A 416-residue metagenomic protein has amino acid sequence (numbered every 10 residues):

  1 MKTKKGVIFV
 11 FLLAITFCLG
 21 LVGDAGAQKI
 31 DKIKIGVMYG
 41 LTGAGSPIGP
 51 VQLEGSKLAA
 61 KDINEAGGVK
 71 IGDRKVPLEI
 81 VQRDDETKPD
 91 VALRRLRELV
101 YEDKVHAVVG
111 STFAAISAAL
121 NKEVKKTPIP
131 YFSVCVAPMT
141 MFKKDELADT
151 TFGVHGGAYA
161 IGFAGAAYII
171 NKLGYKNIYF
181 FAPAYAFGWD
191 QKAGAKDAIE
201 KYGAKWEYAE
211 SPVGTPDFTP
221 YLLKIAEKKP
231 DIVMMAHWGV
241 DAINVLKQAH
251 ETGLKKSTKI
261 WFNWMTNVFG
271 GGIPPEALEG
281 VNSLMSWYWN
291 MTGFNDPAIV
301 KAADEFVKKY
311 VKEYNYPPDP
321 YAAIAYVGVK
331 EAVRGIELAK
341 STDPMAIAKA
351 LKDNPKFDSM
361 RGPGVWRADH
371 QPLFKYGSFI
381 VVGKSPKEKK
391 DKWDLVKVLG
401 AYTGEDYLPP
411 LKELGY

Functional and structural regions predicted by a protein language model:
M1-K34, K412-Y416: Short, low-complexity disordered leader/linker segments with a strong preference for bacterial N-terminal type II
Q28-I30, E54-I80, Y202-G203: Signal peptide-proximal N-terminal region of secreted/periplasmic/extracellular or secretory-lumen proteins
G36-K57, R83-P89, T112-F113, F181-D190 (+2 more regions): Extracytoplasmic "Venus flytrap"
V37, L99-T112, Y131-V134, Y179-A182 (+4 more regions): Periplasmic-binding protein-like
V81-H106, A167-N171, D217-K229, E251: Short, well-structured alpha-helical segments in soluble
D90, V105-E210, P216, K259-S283: Extracytoplasmic ligand/sensor domains, especially the bilobed periplasmic-binding protein
A249-Y326, L338, W393-G415: Extracellular/periplasmic periplasmic-binding protein-like sensory domains
E279, P355-Y416: Solvent-exposed, acidic/polar segments of extracytosolic/periplasmic ligand-binding ectodomains
